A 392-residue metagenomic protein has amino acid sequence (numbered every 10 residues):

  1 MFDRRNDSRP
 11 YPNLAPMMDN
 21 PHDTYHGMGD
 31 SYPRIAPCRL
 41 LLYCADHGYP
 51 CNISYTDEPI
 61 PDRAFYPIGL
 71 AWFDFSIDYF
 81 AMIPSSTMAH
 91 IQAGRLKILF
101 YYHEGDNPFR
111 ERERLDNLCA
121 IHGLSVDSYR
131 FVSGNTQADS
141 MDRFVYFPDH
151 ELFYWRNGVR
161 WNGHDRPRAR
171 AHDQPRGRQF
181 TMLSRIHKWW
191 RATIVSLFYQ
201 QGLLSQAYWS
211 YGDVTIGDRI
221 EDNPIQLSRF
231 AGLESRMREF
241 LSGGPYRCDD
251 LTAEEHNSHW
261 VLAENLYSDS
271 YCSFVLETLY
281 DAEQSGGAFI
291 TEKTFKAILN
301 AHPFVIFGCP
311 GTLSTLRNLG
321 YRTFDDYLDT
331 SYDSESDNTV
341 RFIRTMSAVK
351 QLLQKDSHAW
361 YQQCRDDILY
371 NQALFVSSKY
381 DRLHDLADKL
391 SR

Functional and structural regions predicted by a protein language model:
M1-V275, D281-T291, F295-R392: Pol beta-like nucleotidyltransferase catalytic core
